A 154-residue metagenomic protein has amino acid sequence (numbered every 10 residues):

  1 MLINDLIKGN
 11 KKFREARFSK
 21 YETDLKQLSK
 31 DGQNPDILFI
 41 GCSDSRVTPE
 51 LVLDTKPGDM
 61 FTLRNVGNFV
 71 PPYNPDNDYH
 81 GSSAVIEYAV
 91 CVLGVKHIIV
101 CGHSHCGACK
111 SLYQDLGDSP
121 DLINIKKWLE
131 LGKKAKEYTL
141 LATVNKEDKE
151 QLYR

Functional and structural regions predicted by a protein language model:
M1-P35, N68-K96, G107-R154: Divalent-metal-activated hydrolytic enzyme cores
K30-P49: N-terminal low-complexity or amphipathic/hydrophobic leaders
G32, S45, L53-K56, Y79-S82 (+1 more regions): Generic structural signal for well-ordered secondary structure
D36-L38, D59-F61, K96-I99: Structural motif
I40-C42, R64, C101-H103: Short beta-strand segments
R46-F69: Catalytic core of membrane glycerolipid acyltransferases/transacylases, capturing the structured, soluble-facing
